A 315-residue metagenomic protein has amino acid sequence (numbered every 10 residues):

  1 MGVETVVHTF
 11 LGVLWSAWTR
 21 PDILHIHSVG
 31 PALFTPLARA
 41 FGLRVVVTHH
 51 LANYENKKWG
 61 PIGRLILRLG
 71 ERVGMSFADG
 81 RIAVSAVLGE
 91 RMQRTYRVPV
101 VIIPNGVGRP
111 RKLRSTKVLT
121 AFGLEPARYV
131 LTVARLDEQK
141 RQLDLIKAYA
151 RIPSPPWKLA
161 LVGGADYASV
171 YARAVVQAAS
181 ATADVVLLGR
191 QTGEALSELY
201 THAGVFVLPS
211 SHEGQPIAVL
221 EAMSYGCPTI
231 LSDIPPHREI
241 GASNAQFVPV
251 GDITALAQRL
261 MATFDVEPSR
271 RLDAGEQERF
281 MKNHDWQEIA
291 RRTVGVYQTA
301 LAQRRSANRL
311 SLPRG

Functional and structural regions predicted by a protein language model:
L14-A17, A40, R64-R81, V175: Membrane-proximal helix-turn-helix segments that form the acceptor-binding/catalytic region of lipid-linked
I26-P31: Short His-centered aromatic/hydrophobic patch
V107, V133, K158-R173, G189-R190: Glycosyltransferase donor-sugar binding loop
G123-R151, A160: Conserved donor-binding/catalytic core segment of Leloir-type glycosyltransferases
A172-E194: Nucleotide-activated donor-binding/catalytic signature segment of Leloir-type glycosyltransferases, i.e., the conserved
R190-Q191, E198-A203: Short alpha-helical donor nucleotide-sugar binding micro-motif in glycosyltransferases
S211: Aromatic "clamp/platform" in nucleotide-sugar-dependent glycosyltransferases that forms part of the donor/acceptor
L231, Q246-I253, M261-E267: Conserved acidic donor-binding segment of nucleotide-sugar-dependent glycosyltransferases
